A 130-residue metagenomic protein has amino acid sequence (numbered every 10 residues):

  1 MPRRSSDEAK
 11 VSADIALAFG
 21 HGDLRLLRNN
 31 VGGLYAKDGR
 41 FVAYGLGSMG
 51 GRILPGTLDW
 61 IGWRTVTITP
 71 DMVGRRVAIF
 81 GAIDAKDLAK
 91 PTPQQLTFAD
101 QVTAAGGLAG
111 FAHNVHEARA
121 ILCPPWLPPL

Functional and structural regions predicted by a protein language model:
M1-L130: Catalytic phosphate/metal-binding cores of nucleic-acid and nucleotide-processing enzymes, i.e., regions that mediate
